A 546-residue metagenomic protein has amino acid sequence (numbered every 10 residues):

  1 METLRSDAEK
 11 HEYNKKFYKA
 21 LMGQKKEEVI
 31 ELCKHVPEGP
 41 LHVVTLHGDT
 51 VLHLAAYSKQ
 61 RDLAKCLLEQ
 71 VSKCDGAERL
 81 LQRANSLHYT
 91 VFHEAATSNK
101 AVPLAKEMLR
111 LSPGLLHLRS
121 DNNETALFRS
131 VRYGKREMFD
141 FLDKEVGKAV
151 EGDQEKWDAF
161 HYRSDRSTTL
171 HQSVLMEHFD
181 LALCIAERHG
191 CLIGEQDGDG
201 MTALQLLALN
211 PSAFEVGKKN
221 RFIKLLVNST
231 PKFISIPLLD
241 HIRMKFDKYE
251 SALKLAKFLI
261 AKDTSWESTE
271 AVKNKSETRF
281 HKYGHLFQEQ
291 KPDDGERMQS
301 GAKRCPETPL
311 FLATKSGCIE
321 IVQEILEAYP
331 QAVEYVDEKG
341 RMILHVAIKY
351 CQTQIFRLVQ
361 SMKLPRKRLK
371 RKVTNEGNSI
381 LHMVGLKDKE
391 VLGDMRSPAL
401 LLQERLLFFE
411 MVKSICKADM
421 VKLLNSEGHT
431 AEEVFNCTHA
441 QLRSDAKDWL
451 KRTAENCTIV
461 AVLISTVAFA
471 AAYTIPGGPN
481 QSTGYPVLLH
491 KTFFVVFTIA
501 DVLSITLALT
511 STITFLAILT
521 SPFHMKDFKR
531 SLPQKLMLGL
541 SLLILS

Functional and structural regions predicted by a protein language model:
M1-V462, A470-Y485, F515-F528, P533: Acidic, Ser/Thr- and Pro/Gly-rich low-complexity regulatory segments
N456-V460, T466, A470-T474, V495-V502 (+2 more regions): Alpha-helical transmembrane segments in eukaryotic/viral proteins
L489-S546: Alpha-helical transmembrane segments of integral membrane proteins
